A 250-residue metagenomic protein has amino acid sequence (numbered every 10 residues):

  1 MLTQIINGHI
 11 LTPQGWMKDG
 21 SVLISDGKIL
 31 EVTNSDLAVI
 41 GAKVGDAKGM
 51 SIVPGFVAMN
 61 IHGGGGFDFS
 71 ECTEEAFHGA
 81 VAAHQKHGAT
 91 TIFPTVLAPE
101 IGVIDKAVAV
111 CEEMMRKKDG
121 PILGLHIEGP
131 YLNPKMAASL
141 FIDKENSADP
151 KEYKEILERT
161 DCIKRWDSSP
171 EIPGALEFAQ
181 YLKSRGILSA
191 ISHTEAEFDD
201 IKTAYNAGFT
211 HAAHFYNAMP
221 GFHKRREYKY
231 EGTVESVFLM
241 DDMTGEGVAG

Functional and structural regions predicted by a protein language model:
T3-I10, Q14, A38-E74, H78 (+1 more regions): Replace "His-x-His-based motif
G15-I24: A conserved glycine-rich beta-strand in the N-terminal activation segment of trypsin-fold
I40-K48, A107-D119, E197-A207: Short amphipathic alpha-helices and their capping/turn segments at secondary-structure boundaries
S51-G65, Y131-P134, E171-Q180: N-terminal small/glycine-rich loop or linker at the start of catalytic domains across soluble metabolic enzymes
H62, H78-A107, P121-N133, T160-E171 (+4 more regions): Divalent metal-dependent hydrolysis catalytic cores, especially in the metallo-beta-lactamase
G63-E74, S139-E145, L188-S192: Active-site mouth loops of central-metabolism enzymes
M114-R116, E145-G247: Histidine/acidic residue-rich metal-binding segments in metalloenzymes
